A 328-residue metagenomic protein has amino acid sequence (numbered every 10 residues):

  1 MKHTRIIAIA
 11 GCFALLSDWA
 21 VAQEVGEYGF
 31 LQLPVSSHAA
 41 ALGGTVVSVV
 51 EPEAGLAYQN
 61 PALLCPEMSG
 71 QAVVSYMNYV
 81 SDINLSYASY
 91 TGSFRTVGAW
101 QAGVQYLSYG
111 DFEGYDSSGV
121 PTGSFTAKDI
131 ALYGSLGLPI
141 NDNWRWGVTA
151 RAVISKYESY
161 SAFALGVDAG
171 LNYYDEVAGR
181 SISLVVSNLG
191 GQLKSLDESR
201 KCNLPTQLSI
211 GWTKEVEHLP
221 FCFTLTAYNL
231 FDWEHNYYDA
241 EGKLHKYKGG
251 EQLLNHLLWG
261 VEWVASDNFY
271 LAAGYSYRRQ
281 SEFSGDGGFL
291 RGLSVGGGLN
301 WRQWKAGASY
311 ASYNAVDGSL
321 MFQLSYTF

Functional and structural regions predicted by a protein language model:
M1-R5, D142: Positively charged n-region of N-terminal signal peptides that target proteins for export
T4-L16: Sec-dependent N-terminal signal peptides
D18-A22: Sec/Tat signal peptide C-region and signal peptidase I cleavage site
Q23-F328: Subset of outer-membrane beta-barrel
